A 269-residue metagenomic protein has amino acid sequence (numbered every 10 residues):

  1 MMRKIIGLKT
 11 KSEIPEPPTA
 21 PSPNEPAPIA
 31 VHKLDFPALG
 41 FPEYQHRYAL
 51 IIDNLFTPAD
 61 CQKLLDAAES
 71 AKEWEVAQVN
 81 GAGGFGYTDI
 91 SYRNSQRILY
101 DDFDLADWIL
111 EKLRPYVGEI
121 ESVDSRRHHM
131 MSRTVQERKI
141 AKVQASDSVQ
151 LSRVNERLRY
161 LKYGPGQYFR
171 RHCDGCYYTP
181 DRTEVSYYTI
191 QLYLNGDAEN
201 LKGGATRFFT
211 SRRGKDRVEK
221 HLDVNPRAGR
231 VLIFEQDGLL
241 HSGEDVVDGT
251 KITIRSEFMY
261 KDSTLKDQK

Functional and structural regions predicted by a protein language model:
M1-V231, G238-K269: Fe(II)/2-oxoglutarate oxygenase catalytic core
